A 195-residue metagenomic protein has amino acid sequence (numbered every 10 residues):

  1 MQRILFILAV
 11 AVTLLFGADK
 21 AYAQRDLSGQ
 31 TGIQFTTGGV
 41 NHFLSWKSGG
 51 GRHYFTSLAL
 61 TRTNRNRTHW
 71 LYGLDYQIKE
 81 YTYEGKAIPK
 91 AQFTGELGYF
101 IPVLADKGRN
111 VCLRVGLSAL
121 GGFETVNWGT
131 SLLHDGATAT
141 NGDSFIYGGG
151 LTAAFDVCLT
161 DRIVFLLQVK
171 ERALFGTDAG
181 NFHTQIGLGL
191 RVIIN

Functional and structural regions predicted by a protein language model:
M1-Q30, N195: Cleavable N-terminal export/targeting peptides
A21-Y72, K79, G187, R191-N195: Short glycine/proline- and aromatic-enriched beta-strand/turn motifs that initiate or cap beta-hairpins
G29-T31, G50-T56, A87-G95, V111 (+2 more regions): Residues that define the transmembrane beta-barrel architecture of outer-membrane proteins
F43-W46, Y81-I88, D135-N141, A173-T177: Extracellular loop and loop/strand-boundary signature of outer-membrane beta-barrel proteins
A59-H134, I163, V192-N195: Gram-negative (and chloroplast) outer-membrane scaffold detector with strong preference for beta-barrel transmembrane
K79, A154-N195: Predominantly the C-terminal beta-signal and adjacent terminal strand-loop region of outer-membrane beta-barrel
L117-G121, G149-A153, V169-E171: Hydrophobic alpha-helical segments of small multi-pass membrane proteins
A139, I146-A153, V157: Acidic, glycine-rich flexible loop segments
